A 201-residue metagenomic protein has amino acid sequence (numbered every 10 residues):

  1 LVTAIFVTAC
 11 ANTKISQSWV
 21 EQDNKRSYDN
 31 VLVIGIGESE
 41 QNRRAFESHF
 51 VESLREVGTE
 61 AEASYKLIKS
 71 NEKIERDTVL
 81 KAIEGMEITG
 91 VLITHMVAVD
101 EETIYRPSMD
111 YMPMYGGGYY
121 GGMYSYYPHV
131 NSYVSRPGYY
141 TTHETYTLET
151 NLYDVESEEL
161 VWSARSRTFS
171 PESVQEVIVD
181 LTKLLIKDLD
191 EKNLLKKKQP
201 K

Functional and structural regions predicted by a protein language model:
L1, T59, E156: Catalytic cores of transferase enzymes with a strong primary signal for eukaryotic protein kinases
L1-C10: Sec-dependent bacterial lipoprotein signal peptides
C10-N30, E38, V134-K201: C-terminal/domain-edge helix-coil "capping" segments
S16-V20, A45-E56, G117-G121, K192-K197: Short low-complexity stretches enriched in small and charged residues
N24, F50-V57, M109-M114, P128: A broad, low-specificity signal for short, low-complexity segments enriched in glycine/proline and polar/charged
N30-T103: N-terminal segment of the mature soluble domain
E75-L152: Surface-exposed short loop/turn segments
